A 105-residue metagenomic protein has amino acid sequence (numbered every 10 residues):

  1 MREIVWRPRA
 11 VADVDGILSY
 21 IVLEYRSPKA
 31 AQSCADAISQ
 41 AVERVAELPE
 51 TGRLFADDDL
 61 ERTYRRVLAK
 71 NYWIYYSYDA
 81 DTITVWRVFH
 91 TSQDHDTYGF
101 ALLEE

Functional and structural regions predicted by a protein language model:
R2-L60, D96-Y98, E104-E105: Basic, Lys/Arg-enriched alpha-helical interface segments
E50-T82: Basic/aromatic recognition patch in beta-strand/loop cores that engages polyanionic ligands
A69-W73, S77-E105: Enriched for short, Lys/Arg-rich terminal
